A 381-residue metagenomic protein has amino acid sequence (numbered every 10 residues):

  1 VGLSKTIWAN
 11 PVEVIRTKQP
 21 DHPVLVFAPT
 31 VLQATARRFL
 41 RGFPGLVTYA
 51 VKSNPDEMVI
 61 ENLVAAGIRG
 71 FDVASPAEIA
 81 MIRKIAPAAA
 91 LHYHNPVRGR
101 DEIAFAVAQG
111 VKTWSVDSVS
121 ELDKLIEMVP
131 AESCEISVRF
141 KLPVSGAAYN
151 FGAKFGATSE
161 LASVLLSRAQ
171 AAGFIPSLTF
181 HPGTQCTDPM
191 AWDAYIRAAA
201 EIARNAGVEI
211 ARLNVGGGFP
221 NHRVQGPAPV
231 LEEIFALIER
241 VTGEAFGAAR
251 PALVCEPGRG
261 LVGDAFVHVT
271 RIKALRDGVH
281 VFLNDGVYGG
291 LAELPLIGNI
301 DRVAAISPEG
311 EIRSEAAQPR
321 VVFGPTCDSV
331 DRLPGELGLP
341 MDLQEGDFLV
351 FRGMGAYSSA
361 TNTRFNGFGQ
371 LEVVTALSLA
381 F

Functional and structural regions predicted by a protein language model:
V1-C134, S167-I175, E209, L343 (+1 more regions): A charged N-terminal "starter" segment
F27-A34, N54, M58, A77 (+12 more regions): Conserved active-site and cofactor/substrate-binding residues in soluble primary-metabolism enzymes
T30-V31, K52-D56, A74-A77, P96-R98 (+7 more regions): Active-site beta-loop-alpha junctions enriched in small/polar residues
T35-L40, E57-E61, T187-P189, G263-A265 (+1 more regions): Short, solvent-exposed polar/charged micro-motifs at secondary-structure junctions
I60, R83-K84, I103-V107, I126-M128 (+6 more regions): Short acidic, glycine/serine/threonine-rich loops at helix termini
K84-A86, A108, V129-A131, N214 (+4 more regions): Solvent-exposed alpha-helices and their adjacent loops that cap or buttress functional pockets in soluble metabolic
L142-R276, L339, N366-F368: Active-site loop/helix belt of alpha/beta enzymes
L237, P251-F381: Charged (often Lys/Glu-rich) extended helix/loop segments that serve as interaction or gating elements
